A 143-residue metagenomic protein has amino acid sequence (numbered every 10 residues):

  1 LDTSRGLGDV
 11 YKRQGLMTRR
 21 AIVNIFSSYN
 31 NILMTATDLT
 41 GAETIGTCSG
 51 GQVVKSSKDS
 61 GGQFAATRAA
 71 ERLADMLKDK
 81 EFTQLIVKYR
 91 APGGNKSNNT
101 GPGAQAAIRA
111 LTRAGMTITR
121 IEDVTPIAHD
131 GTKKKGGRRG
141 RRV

Functional and structural regions predicted by a protein language model:
L1-Y11: Single conserved hydrophobic/aromatic residue that forms the stacking wall/gate of nucleotide- or nucleobase-binding
T3, G62-A66, T100, A104: Short, conserved glycine- and acidic-residue-centered signature motifs in active-site or ligand-binding loops
G6, E81-T83, G115-T117: Short loop/turn motifs at secondary-structure junctions
Y11, I86-K88, E122: Residues embedded in well-ordered beta-strands within globular domains across many folds
R13-I86: Ribosome large-subunit tunnel/peptidyl-transferase-proximal elements
A74-P102, R109: Mid-chain, well-packed structural core segment of small domains
G94-V143: C-terminal binding/interaction regions
